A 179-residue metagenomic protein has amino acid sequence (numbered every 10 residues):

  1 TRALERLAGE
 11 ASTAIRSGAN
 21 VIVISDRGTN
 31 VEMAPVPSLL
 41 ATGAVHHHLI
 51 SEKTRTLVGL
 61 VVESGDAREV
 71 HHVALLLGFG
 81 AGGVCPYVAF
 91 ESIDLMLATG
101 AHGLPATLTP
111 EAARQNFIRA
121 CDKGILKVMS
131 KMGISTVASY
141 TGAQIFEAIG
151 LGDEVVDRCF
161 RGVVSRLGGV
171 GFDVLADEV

Functional and structural regions predicted by a protein language model:
T1, E10-A14, G18, H72-V73 (+2 more regions): Flexible, glycine-rich loop/tail regions that form catalytic "lids" or insertion modules at the edges of active sites
A3-I22, A41-E52, I125: Structured alpha-helical segments in the cores of large, soluble enzyme domains
I22, V58-S64, L77, V84-P86 (+1 more regions): Hydrophobic faces of well-ordered beta-strands that scaffold small-molecule active sites in alpha/beta enzyme cores
D26, V45, L76, T136: Conserved, mostly hydrophobic/aromatic
A34-V62, N116-K123: Alpha-helix-loop-beta-strand connector modules within alpha/beta enzyme cores
L57-V62, E91-Q115, L126: Short beta-alpha connecting loops at secondary-structure transitions that line or flank enzyme active sites
D66-G80: Catalytic cores of alpha/beta
L77-A98, C159-V163: Glycine-rich phosphate-binding active-site loops on the catalytic face of alpha/beta enzymes
